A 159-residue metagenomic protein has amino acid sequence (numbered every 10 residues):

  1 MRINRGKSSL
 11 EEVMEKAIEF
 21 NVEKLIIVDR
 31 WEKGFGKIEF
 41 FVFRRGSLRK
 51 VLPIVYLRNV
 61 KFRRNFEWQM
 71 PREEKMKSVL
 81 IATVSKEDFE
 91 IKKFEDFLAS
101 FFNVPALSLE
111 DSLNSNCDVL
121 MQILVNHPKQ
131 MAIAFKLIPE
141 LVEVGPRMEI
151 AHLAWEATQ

Functional and structural regions predicted by a protein language model:
M1-Q159: Phospho-regulatory, Ser/Thr- and acidic-rich intrinsically disordered linkers and terminal tails that flank modular
